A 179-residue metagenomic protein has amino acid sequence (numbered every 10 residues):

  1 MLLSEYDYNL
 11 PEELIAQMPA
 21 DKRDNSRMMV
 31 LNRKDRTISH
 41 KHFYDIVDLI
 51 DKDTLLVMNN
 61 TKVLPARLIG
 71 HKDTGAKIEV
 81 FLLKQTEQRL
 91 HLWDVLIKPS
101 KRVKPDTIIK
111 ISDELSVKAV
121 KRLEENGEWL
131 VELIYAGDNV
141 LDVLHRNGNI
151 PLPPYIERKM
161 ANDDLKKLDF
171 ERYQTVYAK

Functional and structural regions predicted by a protein language model:
M1-K179: A cross-family signal for N-terminal binding/gating loops and helix N-caps that shape access to the active site
